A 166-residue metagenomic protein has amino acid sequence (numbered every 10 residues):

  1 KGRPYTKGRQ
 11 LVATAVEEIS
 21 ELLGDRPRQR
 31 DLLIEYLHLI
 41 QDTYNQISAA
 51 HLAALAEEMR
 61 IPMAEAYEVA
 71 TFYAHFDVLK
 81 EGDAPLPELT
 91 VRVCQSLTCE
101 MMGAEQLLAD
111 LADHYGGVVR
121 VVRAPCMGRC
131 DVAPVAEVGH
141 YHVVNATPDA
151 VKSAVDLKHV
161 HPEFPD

Functional and structural regions predicted by a protein language model:
K1-D166: Feature of Fe-S/electron-transfer and energy-metabolism proteins that preferentially highlights extended coupling
